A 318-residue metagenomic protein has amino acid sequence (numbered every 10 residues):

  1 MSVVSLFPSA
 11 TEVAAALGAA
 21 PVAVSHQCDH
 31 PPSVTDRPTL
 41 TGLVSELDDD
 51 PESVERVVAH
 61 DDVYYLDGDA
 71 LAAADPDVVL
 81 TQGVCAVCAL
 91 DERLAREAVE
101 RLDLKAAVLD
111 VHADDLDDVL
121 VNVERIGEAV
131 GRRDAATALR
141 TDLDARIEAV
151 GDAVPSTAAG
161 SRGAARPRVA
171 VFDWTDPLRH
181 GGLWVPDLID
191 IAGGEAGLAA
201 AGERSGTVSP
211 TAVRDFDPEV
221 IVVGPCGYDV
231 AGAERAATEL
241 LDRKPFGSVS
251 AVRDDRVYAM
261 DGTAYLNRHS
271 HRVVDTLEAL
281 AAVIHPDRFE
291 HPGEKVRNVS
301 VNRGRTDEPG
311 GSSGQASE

Functional and structural regions predicted by a protein language model:
M1-E318: N-terminal ligand-binding lobe of clamshell/alpha-beta domains
